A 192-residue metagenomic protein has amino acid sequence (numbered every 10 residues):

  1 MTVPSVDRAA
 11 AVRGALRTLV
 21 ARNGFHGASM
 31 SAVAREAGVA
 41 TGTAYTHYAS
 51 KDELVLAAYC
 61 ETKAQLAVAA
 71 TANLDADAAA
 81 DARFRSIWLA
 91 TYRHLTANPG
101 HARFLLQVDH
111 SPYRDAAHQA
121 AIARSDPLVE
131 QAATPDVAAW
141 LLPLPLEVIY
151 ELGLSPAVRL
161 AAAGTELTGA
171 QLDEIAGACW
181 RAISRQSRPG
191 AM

Functional and structural regions predicted by a protein language model:
M1-D7, S187-M192: N-terminal intrinsically disordered/low-complexity leader segments
D7-R17, V33, A58-A70: Generic hydrophobic, amphipathic alpha-helix propensity
R8, K51, A58, T62-L66 (+6 more regions): Hydrophobic/aromatic residues within well-ordered alpha-helical segments
A11, L19-E53, A57: Helix-turn-helix
D52-L54, G100-R103: A secondary-structure capping/hinge motif
A57, T71-A97: Hydrophobic alpha-helical connector segments
A67, P112-Y150: Amphipathic alpha-helical packing segments from all-alpha helical-bundle domains
R103-Q107, P135-C179, Q186-M192: Hydrophobic/aromatic-rich alpha-helical bundle segments in the mid-to-C-terminal region
